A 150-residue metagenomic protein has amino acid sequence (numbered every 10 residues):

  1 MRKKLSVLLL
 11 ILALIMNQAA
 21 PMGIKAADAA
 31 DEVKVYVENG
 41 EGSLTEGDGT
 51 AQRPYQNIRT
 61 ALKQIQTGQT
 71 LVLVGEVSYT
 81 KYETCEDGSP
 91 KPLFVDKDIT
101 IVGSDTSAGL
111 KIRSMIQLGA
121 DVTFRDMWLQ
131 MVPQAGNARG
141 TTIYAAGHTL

Functional and structural regions predicted by a protein language model:
R2-L9, P21: Sec-dependent signal peptide recognition, specifically the positively charged N-region followed immediately by
L10-Q18: Hydrophobic core
A13, I24-A27: Cleavable N-terminal signal peptides
K25, T149-L150: Short, intrinsically disordered, charge-balanced linker/junction segments flanking boundaries in proteins
A26-T60: Right-handed parallel beta-helix/beta-solenoid
G68-I99, D105-M115: N-terminal extracellular ligand-recognition/capping segment immediately after the signal peptide
D98-I143: Right-handed parallel beta-helix/beta-spiral solenoid domain characteristic of secreted/periplasmic
